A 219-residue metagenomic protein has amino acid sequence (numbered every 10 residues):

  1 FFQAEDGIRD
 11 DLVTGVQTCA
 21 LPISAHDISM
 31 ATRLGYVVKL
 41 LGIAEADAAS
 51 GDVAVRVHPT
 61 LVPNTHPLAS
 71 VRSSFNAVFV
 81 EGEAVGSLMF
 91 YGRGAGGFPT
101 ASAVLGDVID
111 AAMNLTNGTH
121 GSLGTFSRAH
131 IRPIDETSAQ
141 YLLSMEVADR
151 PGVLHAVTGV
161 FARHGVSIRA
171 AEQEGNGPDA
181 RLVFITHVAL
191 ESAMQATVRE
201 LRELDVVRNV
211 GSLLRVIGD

Functional and structural regions predicted by a protein language model:
F1-C19: Single conserved hydrophobic/aromatic residue that forms the stacking wall/gate of nucleotide- or nucleobase-binding
Q3, I23, A196: Short, conserved clusters of charged catalytic residues that mark active-site and nucleotide-handling motifs
D11, G94, F184: Short, flexible active-site loop motifs that bind/organize anionic cofactors or intermediates
V16, A20-Y141, A148-R150: C-terminal substrate-binding/catalytic lobe of Rossmann-fold NAD(P)-dependent dehydrogenases
A103, V108-D219: A conserved regulatory-domain signal marking ACT and ACT-like small-molecule sensing domains and adjacent regulatory
